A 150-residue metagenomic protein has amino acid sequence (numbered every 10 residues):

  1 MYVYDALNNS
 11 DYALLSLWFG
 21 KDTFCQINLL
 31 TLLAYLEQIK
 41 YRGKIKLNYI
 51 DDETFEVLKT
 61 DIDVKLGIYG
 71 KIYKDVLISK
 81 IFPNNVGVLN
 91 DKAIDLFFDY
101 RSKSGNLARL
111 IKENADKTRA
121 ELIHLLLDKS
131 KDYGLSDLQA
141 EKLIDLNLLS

Functional and structural regions predicted by a protein language model:
M1-D11: A broadly used, surface-exposed interaction patch
S10-L14, R42: A general structural motif
L14-F24: Acidic beta-strand-to-loop metal/phosphate-binding motif
C25-L33, V57-T60: A short acidic (Asp/Glu
L32-K44: A short alpha->loop->secondary-structure connector
N48-I62: Short, conserved secondary-structure transition motifs
L58-L127: A conserved mid-domain beta-alpha-beta active-site/ligand-binding segment of alpha/beta enzyme cores
L110, D128-S150: Charge-enriched amphipathic alpha-helical scaffolds
